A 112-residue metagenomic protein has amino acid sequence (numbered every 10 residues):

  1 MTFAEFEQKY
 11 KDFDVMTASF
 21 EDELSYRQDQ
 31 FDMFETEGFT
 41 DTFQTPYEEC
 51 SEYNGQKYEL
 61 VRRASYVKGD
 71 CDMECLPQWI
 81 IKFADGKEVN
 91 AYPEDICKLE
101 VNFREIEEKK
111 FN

Functional and structural regions predicted by a protein language model:
Y10, V15-R104: Acidic, low-complexity, intrinsically disordered interaction modules
K109-N112: Short acidic DE-rich linear segments
